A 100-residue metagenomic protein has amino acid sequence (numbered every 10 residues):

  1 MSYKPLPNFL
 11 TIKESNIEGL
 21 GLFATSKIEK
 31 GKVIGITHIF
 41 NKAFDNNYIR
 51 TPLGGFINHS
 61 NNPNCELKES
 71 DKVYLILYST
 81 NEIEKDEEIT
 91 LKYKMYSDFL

Functional and structural regions predicted by a protein language model:
M1-L100: Conserved catalytic SET/PR domain of SAM-dependent protein methyltransferases, capturing the structural core that binds
